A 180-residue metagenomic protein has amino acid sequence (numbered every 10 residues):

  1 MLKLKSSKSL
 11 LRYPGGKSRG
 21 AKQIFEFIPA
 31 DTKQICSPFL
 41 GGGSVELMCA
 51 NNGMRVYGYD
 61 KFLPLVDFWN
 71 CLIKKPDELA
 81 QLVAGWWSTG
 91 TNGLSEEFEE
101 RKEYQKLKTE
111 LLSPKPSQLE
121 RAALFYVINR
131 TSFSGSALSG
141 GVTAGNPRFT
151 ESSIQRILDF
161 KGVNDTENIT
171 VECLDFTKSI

Functional and structural regions predicted by a protein language model:
M1-L2, W69: Short alpha-helical elements
L2-Q23, F27, P76-I180: SAM-dependent nucleic-acid methyltransferase catalytic core
Q23, F27-T91: Conserved S-adenosyl-L-methionine
